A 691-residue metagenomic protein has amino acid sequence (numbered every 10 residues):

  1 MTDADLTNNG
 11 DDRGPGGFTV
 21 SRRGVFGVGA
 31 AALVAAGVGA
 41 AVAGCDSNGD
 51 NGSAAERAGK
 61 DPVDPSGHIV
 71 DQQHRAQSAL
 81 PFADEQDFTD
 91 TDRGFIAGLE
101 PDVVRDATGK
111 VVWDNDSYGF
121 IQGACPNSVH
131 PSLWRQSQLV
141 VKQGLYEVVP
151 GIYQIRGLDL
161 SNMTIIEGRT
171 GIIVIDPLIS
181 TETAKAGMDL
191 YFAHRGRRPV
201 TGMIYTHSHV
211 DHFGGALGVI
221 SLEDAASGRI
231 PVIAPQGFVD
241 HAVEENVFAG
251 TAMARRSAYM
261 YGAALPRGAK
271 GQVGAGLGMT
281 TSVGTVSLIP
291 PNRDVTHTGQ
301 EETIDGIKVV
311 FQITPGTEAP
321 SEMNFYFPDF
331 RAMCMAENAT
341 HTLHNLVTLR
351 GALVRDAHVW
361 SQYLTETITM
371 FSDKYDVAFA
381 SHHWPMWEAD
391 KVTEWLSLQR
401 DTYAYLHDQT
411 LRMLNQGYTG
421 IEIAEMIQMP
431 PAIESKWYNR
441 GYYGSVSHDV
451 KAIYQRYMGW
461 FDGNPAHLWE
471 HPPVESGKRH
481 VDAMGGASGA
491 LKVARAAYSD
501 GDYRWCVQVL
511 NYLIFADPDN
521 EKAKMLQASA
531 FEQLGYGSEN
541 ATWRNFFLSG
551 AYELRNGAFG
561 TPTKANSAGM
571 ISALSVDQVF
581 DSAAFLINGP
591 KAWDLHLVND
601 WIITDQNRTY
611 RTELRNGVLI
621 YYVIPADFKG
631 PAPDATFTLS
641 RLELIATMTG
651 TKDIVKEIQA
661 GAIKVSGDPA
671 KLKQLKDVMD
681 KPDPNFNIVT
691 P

Functional and structural regions predicted by a protein language model:
M1-V20, A31-G37: N-terminal secretory signal peptides
S21-F26, N540: N-terminal export leaders
G52-E56, A496, D502-Q508, F515 (+2 more regions): Feature captures hydrophobic
A58-Q72, A332, T342, H358-E422 (+3 more regions): Divalent-metal (often Zn2+) His-rich catalytic cores of metallo-beta-lactamase-fold enzymes
Q138-R198, M323-F327, R331-E337: Conserved beta-strand hairpin/beta-sheet module of binuclear metal-dependent hydrolase folds, prominently
E147, G196, V239-P315, V359-I368: Metallo-beta-lactamase
T170-G171, T181-P231: Active-site metal-binding motif and surrounding structural segment of the metallo-beta-lactamase
G171-I173, I179-E182, V283, S287-N292 (+2 more regions): Metallo-beta-lactamase
